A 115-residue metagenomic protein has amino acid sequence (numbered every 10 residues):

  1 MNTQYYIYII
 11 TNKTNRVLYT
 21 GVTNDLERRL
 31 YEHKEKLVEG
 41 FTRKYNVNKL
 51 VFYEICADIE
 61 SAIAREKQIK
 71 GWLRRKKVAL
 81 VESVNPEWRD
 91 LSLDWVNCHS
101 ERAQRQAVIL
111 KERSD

Functional and structural regions predicted by a protein language model:
M1-V38, R43-I55, E60-K67, V84-E87 (+1 more regions): GIY-YIG nuclease catalytic motif and its immediate N-terminal context
K67-L80: Short arginine-rich
